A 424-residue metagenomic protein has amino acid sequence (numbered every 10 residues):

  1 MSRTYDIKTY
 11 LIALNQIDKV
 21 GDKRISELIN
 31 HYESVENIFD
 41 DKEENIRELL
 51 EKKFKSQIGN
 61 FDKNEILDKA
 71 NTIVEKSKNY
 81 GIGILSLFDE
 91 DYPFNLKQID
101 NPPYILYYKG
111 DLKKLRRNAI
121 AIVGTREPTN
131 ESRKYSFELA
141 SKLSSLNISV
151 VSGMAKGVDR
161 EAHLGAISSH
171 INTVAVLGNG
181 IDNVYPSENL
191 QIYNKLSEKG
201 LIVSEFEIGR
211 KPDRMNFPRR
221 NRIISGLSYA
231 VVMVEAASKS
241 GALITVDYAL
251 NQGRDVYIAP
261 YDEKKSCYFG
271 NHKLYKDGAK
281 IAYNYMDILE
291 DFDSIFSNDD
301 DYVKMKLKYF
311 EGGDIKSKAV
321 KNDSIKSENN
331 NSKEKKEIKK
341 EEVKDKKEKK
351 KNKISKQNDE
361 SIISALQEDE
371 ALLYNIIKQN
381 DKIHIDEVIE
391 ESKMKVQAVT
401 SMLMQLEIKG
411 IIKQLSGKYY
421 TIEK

Functional and structural regions predicted by a protein language model:
M1-K134, E138-K142: Short, positively charged patches
S2-Y5, S86-K424: Glycine-biased, small-residue-rich flexible motifs in mid-sequence functional cores and linkers
